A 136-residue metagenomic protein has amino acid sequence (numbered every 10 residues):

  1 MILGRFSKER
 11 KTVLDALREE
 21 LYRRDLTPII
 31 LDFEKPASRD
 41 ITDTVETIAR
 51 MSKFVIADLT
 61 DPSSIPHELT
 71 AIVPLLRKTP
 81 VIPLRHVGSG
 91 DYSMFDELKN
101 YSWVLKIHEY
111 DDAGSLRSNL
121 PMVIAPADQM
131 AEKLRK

Functional and structural regions predicted by a protein language model:
M1-S52, K133-K136: Conserved N-terminal substructure of TIR/SEFIR domains
P36-A37, L59-S63: Short acidic, glycine/proline-enriched loop segments that cap or flank alpha-helices
M51, D61-Q129: Cross-kingdom TIR/SEFIR domain
